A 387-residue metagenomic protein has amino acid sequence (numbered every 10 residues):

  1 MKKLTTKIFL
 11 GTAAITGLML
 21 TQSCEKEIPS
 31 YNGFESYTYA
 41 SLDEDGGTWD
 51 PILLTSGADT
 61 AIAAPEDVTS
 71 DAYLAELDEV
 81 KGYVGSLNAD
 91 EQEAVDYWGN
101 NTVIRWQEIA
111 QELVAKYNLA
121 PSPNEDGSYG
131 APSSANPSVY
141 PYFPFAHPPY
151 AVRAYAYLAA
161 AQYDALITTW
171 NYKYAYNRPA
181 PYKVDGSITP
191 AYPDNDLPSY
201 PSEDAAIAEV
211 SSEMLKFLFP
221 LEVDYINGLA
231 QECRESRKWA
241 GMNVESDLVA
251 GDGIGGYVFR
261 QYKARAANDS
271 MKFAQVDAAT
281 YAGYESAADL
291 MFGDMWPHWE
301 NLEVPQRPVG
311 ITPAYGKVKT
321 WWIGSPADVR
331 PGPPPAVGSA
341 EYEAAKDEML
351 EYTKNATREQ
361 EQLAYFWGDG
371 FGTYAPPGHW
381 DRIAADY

Functional and structural regions predicted by a protein language model:
K2-L10: Bacterial N-terminal signal peptides that target proteins for export
M19-S23: C-terminal motif of bacterial Sec signal peptides marking the signal peptidase cleavage site
E25-Y387: Acidic/polar surface patches and capping/hinge elements
